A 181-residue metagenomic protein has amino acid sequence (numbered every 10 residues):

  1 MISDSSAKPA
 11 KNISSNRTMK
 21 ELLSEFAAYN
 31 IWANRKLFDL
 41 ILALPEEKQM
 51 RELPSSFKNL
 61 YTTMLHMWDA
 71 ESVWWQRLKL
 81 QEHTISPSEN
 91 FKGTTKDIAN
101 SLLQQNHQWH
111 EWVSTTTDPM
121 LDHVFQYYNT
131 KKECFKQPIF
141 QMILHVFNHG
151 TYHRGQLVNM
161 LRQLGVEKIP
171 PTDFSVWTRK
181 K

Functional and structural regions predicted by a protein language model:
M1-T18: N-terminal amphipathic/basic-hydrophobic helices that include classical n-h-c signal peptides and signal-anchor
L22-F26, T95-K96, F147: Active-site rim elements
E25-K36, N100-Q104, Q108: A non-catalytic, amphipathic alpha-helix used as a structural packing/dimerization or gating element in enzyme scaffolds
A27-S88, T130-K181: Short, contiguous alpha-helical
Q81-L121: Helix-adjacent hinge/juxtasegments
D118-T130: Carboxylate-rich helix-loop segments that flank metal/cofactor sites and access channels in metalloenzymes
